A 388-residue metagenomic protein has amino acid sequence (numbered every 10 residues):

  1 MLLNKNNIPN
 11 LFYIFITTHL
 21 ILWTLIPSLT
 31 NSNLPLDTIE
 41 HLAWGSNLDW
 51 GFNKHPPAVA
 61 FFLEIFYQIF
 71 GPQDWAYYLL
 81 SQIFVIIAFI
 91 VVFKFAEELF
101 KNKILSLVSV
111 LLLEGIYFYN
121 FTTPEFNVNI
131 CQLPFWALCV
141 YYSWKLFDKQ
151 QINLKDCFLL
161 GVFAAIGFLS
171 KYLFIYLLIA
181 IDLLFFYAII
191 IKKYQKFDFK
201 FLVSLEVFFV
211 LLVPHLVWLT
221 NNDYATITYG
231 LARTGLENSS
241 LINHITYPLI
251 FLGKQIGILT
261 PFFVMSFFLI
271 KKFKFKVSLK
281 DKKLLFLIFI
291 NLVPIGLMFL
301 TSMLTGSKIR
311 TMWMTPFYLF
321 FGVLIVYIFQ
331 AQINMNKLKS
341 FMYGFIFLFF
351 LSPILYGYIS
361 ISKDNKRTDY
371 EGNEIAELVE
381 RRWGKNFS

Functional and structural regions predicted by a protein language model:
N10-Y13, V92-G115, P134: Transmembrane-helix signature of polytopic, membrane-embedded enzymes that assemble or transfer cell-envelope glycans
I16, S109-Y117, A164, F168: Short helix- or helix-capping micro-motifs that position conserved polar/aromatic residues at function-defining sites
N47, D156-Y172, L183, F208-F209: Membrane-interface alpha helices of multi-pass inner-membrane proteins
N47-L48, L285, M303-S340: Hydrophobic/aromatic-rich transmembrane helices and adjacent perimembrane loops
L79-F100, G115, A137-Y142: Transmembrane-helix motifs of polytopic, lipid-linked glycan transferases
F121-Q132: Short acidic/glycine- and proline-prone juxtamembrane loop motifs at membrane-interface regions of multi-pass membrane
I166, L178-L284, P294, F299: Transmembrane-lumen/periplasm boundary regions of multi-pass, lipid-linked membrane glycan transferases
G306-T311, I333-F387: Membrane-proximal, lumen/periplasm-facing interface regions of secretory-pathway glyco- and lipid-modifying enzymes
